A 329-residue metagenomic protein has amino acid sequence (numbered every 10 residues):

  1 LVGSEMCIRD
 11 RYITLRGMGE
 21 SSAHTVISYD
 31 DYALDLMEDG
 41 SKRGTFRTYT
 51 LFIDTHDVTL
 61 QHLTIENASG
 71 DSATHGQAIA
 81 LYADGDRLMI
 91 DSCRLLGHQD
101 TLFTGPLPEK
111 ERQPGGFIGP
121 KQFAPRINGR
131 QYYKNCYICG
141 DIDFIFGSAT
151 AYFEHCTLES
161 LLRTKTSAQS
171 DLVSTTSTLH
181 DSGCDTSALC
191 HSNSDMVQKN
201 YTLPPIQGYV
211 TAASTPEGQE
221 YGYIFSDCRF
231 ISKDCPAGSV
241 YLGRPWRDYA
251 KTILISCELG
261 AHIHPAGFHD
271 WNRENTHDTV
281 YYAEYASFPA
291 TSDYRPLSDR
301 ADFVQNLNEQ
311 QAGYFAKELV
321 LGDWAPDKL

Functional and structural regions predicted by a protein language model:
S4-E5, R9-G183, C190-L329: Sequence-level preference for short, compositionally simple segments enriched in small aliphatic or small polar residues
